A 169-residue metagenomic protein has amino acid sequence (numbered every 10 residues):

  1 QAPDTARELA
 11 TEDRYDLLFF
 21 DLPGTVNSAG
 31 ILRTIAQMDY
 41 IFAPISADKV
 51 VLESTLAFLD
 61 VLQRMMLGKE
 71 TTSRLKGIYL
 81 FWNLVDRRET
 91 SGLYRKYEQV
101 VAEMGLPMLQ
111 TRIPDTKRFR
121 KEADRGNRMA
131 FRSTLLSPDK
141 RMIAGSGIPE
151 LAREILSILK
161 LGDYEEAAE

Functional and structural regions predicted by a protein language model:
E8-I35: Switch II (G3) loop of P-loop NTPases
F20, A43, L80-W82: Structural beta-sheet core signal
A29-K49: Inter-motif core of Ras-like GTPase G domains
T55-T72: Conserved C-terminal guanine-recognition region of P-loop GTPase G domains, centered on the G4
L84-F131: Beta-strand-loop-alpha "switch" segments that mediate conformational coupling across diverse proteins
K121-A152: C-terminal boundary of histidine-terminating zinc-finger modules
I155-E166: Short, hydrophobic alpha-helical segments
